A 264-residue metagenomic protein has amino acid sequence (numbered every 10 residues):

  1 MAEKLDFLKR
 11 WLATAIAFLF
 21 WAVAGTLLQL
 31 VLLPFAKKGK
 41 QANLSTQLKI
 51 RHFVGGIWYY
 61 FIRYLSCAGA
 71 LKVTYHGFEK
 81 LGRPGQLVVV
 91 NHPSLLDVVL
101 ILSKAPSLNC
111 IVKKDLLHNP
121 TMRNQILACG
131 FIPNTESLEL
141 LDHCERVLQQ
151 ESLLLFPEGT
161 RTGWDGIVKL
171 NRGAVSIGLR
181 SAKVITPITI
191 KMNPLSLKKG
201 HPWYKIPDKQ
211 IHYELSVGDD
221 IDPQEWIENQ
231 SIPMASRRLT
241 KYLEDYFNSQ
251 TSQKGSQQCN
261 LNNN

Functional and structural regions predicted by a protein language model:
A2-K4, L138-N264: Non-catalytic C-terminal accessory region of glycerolipid acyltransferases and related lyso-lipid remodeling enzymes
E3-T74, N124: A transmembrane-helix-recognition feature enriched in membrane-embedded lipid enzymes and envelope glyco-/phospholipid
Q29-V54, A68, G82-E136: Catalytic core of membrane glycerolipid acyltransferases/transacylases, capturing the structured, soluble-facing
I62, I101, M122-R123, C144 (+1 more regions): Short amphipathic alpha-helical segments and helix-helix/interface helices
C67-Y75, N134-S137, L197-G200: Short gly/ser/thr-rich secondary-structure transition/capping motifs
A70-K72, S107, A128, Q150 (+1 more regions): A generic structural signal for alpha->beta connector loops
G77-L81: Glycine-rich helix-loop-beta junction characteristic of Rossmann-like nucleotide cofactor-binding loops
